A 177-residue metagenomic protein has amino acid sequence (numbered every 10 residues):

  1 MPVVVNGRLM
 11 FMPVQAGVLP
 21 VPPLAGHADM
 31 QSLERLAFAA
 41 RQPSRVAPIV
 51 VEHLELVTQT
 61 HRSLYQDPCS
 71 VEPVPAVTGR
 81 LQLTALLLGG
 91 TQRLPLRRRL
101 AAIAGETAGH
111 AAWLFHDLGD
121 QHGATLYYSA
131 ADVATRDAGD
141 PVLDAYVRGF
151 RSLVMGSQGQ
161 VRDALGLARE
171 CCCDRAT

Functional and structural regions predicted by a protein language model:
M1-L56: Compositionally biased, long intrinsically disordered regions
Q42-V51, E55-T177: Conserved binding/catalytic microenvironments
